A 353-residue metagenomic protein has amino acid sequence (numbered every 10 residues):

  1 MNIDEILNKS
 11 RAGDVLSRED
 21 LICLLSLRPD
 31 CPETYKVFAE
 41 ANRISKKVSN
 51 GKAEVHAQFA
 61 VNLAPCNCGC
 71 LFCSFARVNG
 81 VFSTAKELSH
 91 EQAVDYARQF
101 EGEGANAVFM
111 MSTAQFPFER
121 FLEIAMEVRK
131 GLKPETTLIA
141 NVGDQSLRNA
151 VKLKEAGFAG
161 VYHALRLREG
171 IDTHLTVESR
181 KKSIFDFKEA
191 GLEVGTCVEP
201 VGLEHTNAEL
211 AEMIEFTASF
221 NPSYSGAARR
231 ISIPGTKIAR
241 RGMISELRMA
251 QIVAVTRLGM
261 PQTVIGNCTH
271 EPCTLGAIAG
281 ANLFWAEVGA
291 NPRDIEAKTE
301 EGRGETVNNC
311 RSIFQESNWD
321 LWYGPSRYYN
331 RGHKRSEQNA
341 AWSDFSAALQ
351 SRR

Functional and structural regions predicted by a protein language model:
M1-P29, A218-R353: Auxiliary Fe-S-binding modules of radical SAM enzymes
D20-L71, F75-T84: N-terminal [4Fe-4S]-dependent radical SAM core
V48, L132-P134, A190, F220 (+1 more regions): Helix C-cap/helix->beta junction micro-motif
V61, R77-I184, E193-P200, S223-G226: Core AdoMet radical
L88, Q92, R120, L175-S179 (+3 more regions): Alpha-helix N-cap and loop-to-helix initiation/capping positions
F100, V128, L153, I184-F187 (+4 more regions): Generic structural signal for hydrophobic
S146-L153, L203-T217, H270-A279: Catalytic cores of alpha/beta
G160, T176-I238, V253-N267: Conserved C-terminal portion of the radical SAM core fold that forms the substrate/S-adenosylmethionine-binding
